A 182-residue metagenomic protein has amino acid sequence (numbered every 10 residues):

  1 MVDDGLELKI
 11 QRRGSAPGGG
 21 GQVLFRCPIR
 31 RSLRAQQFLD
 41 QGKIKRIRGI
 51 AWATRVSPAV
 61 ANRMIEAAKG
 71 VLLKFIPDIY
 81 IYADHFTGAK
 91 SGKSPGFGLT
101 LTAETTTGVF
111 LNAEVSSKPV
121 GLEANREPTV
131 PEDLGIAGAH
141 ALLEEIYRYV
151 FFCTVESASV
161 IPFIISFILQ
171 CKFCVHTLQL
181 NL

Functional and structural regions predicted by a protein language model:
M1-K74: Phosphate/diphosphate-binding glycine-rich loops and adjacent basic-rich segments that engage nucleotide
L24-R26, T100-T102, I161: Structured core elements
C27-I29, A103-T105, V175-T177: Short beta-strand-to-loop capping motifs
Q41-T154: Conserved mixed alpha/beta catalytic, RNA-binding, or beta-rich assembly cores of soluble enzyme, regulatory
V155-S159: Mature, solvent-exposed C-terminal subdomains and processed small-chain segments of exported/organellar
I164, K172-L182: C-terminal functional modules
